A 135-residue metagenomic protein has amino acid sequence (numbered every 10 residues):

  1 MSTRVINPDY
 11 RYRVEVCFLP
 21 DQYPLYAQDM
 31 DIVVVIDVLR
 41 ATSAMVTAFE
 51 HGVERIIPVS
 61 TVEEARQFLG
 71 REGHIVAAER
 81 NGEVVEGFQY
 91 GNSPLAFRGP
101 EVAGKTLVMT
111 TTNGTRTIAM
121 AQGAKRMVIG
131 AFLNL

Functional and structural regions predicted by a protein language model:
M1-Q67: N-terminal glycine-/serine-/threonine-rich phosphate-binding loop
V59-L135: Acidic/Gly/His-enriched mid-domain segments of enzyme catalytic cores or analogous surface patches that mediate
